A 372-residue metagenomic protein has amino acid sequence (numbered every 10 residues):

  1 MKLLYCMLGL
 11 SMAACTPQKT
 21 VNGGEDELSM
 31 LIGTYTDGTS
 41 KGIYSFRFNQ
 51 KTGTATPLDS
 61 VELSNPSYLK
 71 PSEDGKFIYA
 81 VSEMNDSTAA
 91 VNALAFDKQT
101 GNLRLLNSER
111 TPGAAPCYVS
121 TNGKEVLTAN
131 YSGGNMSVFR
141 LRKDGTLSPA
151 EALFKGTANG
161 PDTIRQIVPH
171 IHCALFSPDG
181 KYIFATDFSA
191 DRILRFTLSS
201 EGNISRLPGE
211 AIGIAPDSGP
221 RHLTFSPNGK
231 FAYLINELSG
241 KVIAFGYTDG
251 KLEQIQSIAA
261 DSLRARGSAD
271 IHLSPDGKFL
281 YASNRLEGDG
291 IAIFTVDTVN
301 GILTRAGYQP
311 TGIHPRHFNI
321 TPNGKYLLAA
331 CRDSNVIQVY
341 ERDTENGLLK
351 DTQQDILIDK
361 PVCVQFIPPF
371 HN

Functional and structural regions predicted by a protein language model:
M1-E27: Bacterial Sec-dependent N-terminal signal peptides
Y35-D37, E83-N85, Y131-G133, L141 (+7 more regions): Short loop/turn segments immediately following the C-termini of beta-strands
T39, L63-D74, P112-G123, T157-D179 (+4 more regions): Beta-rich, blade/repeat-based domains predominating in secreted/periplasmic proteins but also intracellular
R47-G53, L94-G101, F139-S148, T197-I204 (+3 more regions): Short loop/turn segments immediately following beta-strands, especially the blade-tip and inter-blade linker loops
T56-V61, R104-R110, E151, A158-R165 (+4 more regions): A short beta-strand motif characteristic of beta-propeller blades
P57-G123: Blade-loop segments of beta-propeller domains
N102-C173: Asp-box/WD-like beta-propeller blade repeats and closely related beta-sheet repeat scaffolds
